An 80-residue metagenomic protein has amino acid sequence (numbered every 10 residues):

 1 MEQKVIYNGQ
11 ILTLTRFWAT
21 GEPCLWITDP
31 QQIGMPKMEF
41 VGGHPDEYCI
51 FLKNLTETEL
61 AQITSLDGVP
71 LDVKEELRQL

Functional and structural regions predicted by a protein language model:
M1-E2, E76-L80: Short intrinsically disordered terminal tails
Q3-Y7: Short acidic-hydrophobic surface loop/beta-edge motif
L14-L71: Acidic, low-complexity, intrinsically disordered interaction modules
